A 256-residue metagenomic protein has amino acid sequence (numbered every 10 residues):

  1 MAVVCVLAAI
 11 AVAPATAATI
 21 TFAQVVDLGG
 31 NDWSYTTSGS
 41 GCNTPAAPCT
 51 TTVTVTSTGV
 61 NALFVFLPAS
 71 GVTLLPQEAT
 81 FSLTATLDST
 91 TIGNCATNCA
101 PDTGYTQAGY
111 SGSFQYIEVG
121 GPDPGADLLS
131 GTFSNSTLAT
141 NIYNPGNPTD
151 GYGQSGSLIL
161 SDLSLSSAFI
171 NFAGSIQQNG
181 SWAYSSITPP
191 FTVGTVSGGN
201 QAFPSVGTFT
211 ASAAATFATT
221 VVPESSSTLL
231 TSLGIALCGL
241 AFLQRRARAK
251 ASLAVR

Functional and structural regions predicted by a protein language model:
M1-V4, T228-L230: Sec-dependent signal peptide recognition, specifically the positively charged N-region followed immediately by
A2, A18, V255-R256: RTX-like calcium-binding, glycine/aspartate-rich low-complexity repeat tracts
A2-I10, A236: Bacterial N-terminal signal peptides
A8-A15, R245: C-terminal segment of classical bacterial N-terminal signal peptides
A17-G109, T195-V221: N-terminal segment immediately downstream of the Sec signal-peptide cleavage site in secreted/extracellular proteins
Y110-V196: Acidic, glycine-rich flexible loop segments
E224-Q244: A short, hydrophobic C-terminal helix/tail in secreted or cell-surface proteins
A241-R256: C-terminal membrane-anchoring or membrane-association module
